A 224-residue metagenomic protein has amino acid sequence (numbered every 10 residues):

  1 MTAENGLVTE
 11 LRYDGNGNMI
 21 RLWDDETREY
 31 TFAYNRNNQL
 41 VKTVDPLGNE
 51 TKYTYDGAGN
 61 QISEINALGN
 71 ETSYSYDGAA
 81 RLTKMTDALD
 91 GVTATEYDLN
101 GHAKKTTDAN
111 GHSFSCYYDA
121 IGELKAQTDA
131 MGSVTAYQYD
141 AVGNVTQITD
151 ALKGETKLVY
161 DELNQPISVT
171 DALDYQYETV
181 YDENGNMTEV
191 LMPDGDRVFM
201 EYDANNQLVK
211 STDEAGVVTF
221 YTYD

Functional and structural regions predicted by a protein language model:
M1-A3, L7-D24, R28-D45, N49-N66 (+8 more regions): Beta-strand elements of repeat-based all-beta scaffolds
